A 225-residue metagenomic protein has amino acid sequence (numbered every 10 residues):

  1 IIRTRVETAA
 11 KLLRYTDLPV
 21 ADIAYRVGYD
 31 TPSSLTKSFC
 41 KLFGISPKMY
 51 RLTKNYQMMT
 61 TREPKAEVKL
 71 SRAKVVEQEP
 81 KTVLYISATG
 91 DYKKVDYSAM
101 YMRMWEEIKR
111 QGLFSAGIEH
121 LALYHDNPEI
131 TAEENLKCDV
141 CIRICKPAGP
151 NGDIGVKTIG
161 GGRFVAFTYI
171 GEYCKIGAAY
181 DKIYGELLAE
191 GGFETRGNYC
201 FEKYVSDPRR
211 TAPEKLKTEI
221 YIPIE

Functional and structural regions predicted by a protein language model:
R3, E7, K11-R14, L18-A21 (+1 more regions): A solvent-exposed interaction/effector surface
